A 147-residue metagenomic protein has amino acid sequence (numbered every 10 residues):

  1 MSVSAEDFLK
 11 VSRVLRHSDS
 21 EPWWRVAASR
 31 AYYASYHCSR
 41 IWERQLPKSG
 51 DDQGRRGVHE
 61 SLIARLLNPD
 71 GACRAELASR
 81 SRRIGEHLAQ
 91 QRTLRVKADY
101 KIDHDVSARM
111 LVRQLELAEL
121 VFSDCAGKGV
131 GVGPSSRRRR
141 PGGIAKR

Functional and structural regions predicted by a protein language model:
M1-R147: Terminal alpha-helical segments
